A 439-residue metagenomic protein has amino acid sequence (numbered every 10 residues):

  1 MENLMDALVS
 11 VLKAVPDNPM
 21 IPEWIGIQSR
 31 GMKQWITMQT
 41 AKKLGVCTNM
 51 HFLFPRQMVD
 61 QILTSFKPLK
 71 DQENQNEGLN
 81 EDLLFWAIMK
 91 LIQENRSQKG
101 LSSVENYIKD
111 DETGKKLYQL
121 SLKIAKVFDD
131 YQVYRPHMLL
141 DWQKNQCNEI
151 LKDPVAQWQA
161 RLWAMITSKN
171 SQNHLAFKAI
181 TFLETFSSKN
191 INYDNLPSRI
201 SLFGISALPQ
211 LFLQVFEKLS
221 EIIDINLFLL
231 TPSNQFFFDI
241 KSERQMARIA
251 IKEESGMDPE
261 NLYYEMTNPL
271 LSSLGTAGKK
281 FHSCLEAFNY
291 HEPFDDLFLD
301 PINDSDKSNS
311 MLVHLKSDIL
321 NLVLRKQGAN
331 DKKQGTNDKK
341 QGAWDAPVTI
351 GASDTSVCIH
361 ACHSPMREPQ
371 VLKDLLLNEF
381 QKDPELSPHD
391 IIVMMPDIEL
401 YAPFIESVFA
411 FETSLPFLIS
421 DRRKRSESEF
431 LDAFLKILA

Functional and structural regions predicted by a protein language model:
M1-A439: Nucleic acid-machinery interaction/catalytic patches
